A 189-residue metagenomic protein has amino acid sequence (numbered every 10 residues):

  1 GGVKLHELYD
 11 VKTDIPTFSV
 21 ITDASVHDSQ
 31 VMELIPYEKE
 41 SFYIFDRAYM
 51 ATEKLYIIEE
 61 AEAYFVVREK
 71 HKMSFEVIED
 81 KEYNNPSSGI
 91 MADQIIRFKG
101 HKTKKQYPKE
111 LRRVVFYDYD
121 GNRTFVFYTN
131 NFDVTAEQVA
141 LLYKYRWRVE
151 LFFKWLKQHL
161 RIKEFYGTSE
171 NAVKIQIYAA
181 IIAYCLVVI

Functional and structural regions predicted by a protein language model:
G1-I189: Single, function-defining residue in the core of a domain
